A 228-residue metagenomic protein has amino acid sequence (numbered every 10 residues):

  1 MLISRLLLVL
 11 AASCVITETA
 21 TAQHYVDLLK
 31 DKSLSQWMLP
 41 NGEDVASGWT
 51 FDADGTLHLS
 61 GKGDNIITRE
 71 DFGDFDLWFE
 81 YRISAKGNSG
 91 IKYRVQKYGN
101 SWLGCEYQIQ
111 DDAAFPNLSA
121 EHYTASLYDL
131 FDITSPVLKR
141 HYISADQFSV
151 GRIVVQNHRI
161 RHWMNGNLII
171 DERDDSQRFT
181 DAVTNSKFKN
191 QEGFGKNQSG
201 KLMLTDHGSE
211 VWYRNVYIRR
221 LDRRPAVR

Functional and structural regions predicted by a protein language model:
M1-L2: N-terminal secretory signal peptides that target proteins for export/translocation
R5-C14: Sec-dependent N-terminal signal peptides
E18-A22: Sec/Tat signal peptide C-region and signal peptidase I cleavage site
Q23-R228: Carbohydrate-interacting regions of secretory-pathway proteins
